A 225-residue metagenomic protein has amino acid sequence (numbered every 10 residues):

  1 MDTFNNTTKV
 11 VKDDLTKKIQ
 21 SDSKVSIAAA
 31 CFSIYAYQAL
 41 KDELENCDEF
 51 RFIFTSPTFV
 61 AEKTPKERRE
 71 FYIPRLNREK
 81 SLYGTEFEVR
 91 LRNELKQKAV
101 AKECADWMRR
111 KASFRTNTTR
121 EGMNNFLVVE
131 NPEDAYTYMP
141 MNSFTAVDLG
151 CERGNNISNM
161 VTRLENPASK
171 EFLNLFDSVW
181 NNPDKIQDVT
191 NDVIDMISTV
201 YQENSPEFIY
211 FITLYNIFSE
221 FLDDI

Functional and structural regions predicted by a protein language model:
M1-I225: PLD/PLD-like phosphodiesterase catalytic module centered on the HKD motif
